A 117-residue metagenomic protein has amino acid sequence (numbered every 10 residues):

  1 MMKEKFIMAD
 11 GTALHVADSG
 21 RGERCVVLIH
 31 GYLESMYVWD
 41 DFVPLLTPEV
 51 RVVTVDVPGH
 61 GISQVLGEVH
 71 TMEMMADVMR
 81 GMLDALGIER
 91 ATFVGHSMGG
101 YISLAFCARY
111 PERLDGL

Functional and structural regions predicted by a protein language model:
M1-A13: N-terminal cap/lid segment of alpha/beta-hydrolase-fold proteins
A9, A17, V53-G95: Active-site loop/oxyanion-hole signature of alpha/beta-hydrolase fold enzymes
G11, R21-E23, P48, D84-R90 (+1 more regions): Active-site acidic short loop of glycosyltransferases
T12-V65: Conserved HGGG/HGGXW glycine-rich cap/lid loop of the alpha/beta-hydrolase fold
D40, R80, L104-A108: Short, hydrophobic alpha-helix immediately C-terminal to the catalytic nucleophile
V43-T47, V69-M72, Y110-P111: Glycine-rich, phosphate-binding/catalytic loops in enzymes
E89-L117: Conserved hydrolase catalytic core segment
